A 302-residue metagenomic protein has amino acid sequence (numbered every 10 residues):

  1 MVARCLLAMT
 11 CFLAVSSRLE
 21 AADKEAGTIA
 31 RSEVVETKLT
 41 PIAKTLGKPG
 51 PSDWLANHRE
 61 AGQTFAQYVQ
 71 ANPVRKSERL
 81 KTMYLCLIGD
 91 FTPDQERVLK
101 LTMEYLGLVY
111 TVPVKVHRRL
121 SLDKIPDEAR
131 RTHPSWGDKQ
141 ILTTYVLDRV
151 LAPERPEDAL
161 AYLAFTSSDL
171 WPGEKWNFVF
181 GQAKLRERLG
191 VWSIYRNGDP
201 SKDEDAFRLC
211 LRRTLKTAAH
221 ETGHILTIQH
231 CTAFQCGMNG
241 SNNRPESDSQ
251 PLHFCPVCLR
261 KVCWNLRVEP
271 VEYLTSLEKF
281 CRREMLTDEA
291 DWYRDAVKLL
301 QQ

Functional and structural regions predicted by a protein language model:
C5-A14: Bacterial N-terminal signal peptides
L19-A161, F165, Y273-Q302: N-terminal low-structure segments adjacent to metalloprotease catalytic domains across cellular compartments
D23-G47, G190-R208, R212-R213, H230-Q302: Metalloprotease/metallohydrolase-associated module, dominated by Zn2+-dependent proteases
R79, P156-E157, L185-R186, T232 (+1 more regions): A short, structural micro-pattern
D94-E96, G173-E174, S249, L266: Generic domain-boundary/flexible-linker signal
A152-E221, I225: Active-site-proximal segment of zinc-dependent metalloprotease catalytic domains
